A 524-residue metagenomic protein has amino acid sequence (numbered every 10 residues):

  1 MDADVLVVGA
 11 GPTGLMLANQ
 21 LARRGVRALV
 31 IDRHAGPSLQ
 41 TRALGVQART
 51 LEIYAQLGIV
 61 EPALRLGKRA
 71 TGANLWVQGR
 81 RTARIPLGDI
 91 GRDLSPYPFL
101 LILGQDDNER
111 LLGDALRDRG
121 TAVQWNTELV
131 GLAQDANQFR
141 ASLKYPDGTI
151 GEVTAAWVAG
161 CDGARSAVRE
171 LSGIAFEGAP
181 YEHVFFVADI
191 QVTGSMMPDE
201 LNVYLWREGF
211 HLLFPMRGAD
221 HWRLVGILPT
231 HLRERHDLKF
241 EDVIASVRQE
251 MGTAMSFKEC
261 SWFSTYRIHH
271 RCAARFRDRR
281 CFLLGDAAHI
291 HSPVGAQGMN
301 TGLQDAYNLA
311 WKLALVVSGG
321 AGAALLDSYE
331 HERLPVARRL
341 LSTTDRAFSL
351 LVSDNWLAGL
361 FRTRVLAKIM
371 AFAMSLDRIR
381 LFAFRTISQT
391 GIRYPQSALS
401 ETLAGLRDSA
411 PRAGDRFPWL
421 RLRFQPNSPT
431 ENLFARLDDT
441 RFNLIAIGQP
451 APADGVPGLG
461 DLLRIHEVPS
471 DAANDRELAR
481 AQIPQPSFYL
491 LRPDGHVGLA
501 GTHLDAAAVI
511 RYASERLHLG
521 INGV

Functional and structural regions predicted by a protein language model:
M1-D4, V8, R24, R33 (+9 more regions): Helical substrate-recognition/capping region of FAD-dependent monooxygenase/halogenase enzymes
A3, D147-W157: Core beta-strand elements of the Rossmann-like FAD/NAD(P) dinucleotide-binding domain in flavoenzyme oxidoreductases
G14-L15: N-terminal Rossmann-fold NAD(P) dinucleotide-binding loop
A22-A43: Glycine-rich FAD pyrophosphate-binding loop
L39-R117, M216: Active-site-adjacent segment of FAD-dependent monooxygenases/related oxidoreductases
L66, D237-T301, A321, L326 (+4 more regions): FAD/FMN-dependent oxidoreductases across multiple families
D114, W157, C161-I268: Conserved FAD-binding catalytic core of PHBH/FMO-like flavoproteins
W125-F139: A conserved short coil-to-beta-strand element within the FAD-binding core of flavoproteins
